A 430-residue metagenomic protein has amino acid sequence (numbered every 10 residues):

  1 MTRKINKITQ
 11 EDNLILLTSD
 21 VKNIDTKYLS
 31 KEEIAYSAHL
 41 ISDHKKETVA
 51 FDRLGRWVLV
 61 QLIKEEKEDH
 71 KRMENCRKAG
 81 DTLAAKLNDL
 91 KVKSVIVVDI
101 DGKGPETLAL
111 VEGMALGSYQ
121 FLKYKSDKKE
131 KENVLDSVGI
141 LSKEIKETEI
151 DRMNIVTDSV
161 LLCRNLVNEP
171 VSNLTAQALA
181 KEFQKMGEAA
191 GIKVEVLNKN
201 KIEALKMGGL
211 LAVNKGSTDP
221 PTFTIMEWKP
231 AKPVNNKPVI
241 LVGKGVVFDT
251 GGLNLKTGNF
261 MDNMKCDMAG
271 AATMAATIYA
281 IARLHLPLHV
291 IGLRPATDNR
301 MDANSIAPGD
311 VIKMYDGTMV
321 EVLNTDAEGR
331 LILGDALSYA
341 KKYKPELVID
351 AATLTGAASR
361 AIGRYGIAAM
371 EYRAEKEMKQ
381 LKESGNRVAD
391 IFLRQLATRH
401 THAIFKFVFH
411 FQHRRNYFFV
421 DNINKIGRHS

Functional and structural regions predicted by a protein language model:
M1-G245: Short amphipathic alpha-helical segment within the helicase RecA-like ATPase core that mediates nucleic-acid
M1-K4, D69, A180-R428: A generic structural signal for tightly packed, nonpolar segments enriched in small/aliphatic residues
